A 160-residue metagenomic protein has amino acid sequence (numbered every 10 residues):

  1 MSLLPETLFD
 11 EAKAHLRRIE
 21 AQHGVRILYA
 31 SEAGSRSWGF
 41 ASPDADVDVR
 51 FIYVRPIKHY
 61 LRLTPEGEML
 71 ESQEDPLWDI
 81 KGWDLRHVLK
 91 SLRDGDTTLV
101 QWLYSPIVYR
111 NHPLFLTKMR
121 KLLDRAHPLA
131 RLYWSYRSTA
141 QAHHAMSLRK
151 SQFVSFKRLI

Functional and structural regions predicted by a protein language model:
M1-S31: Helical scaffold of the NTase/Pol beta-like nucleotidyltransferase catalytic core
L8, V25-L28, E66-G67, R110 (+2 more regions): A generic structural signal for ordered alpha-helices
K13-A14, V47-R55, W78, K121-L129: Phosphate-binding glycine-rich loops and adjacent basic patches that engage nucleotide phosphates, nucleic-acid
I19, W38-F40, S151: Residues embedded in well-ordered secondary-structure elements
E32-A33, G82: Short hydrophobic/aromatic segments of transmembrane alpha-helices and their interfaces
G34-E71, D75: Catalytic metal-binding acidic patch
E71-I160: Conserved NTP/Mg2+-binding pocket subregion across the NTase superfamily
